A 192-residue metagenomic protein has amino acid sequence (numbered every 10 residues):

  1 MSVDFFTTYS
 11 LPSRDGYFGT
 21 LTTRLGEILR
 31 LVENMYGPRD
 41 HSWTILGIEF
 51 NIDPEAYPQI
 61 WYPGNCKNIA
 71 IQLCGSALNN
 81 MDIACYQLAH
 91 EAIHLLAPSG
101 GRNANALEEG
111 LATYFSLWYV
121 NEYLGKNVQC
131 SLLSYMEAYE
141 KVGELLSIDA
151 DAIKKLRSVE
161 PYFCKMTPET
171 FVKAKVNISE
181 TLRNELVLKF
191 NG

Functional and structural regions predicted by a protein language model:
M1-F6, A138-G192: Pan-zinc metallopeptidase signature
F6-A77: Auxiliary, metal-adjacent structural segments of Zn-dependent hydrolase domains
L21-R24, C85, A104, E108: Hydrophobic (often cysteine-bearing) scaffold residues that line and stabilize catalytic clefts of nucleotide/cofactor
E33, G37, A97, S116-L124 (+1 more regions): Sec-exported extracytoplasmic/periplasmic mature domains
R39-G47, A104-N105, K126-C130, I153-S158: Surface-exposed patches in mature extracellular/periplasmic domains of secreted proteins
A77, P98-N103: A short glycine/serine-rich beta->alpha loop
Y86-G100, T113: Active-site recognition of the HExxH zinc-binding catalytic motif
A104-E140: Post-HExxH zinc-binding segment in Zn-dependent metallohydrolases
